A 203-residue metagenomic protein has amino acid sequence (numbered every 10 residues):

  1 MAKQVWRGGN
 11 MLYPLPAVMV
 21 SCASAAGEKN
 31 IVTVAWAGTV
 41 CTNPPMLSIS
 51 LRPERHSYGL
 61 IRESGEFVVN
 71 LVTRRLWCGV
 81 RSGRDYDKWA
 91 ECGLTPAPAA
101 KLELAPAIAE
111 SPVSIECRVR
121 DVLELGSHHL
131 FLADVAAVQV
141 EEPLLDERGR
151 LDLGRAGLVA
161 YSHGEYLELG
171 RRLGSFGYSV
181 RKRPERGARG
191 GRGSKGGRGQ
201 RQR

Functional and structural regions predicted by a protein language model:
M1-T33, G38-R203: Active-site-proximal mixed secondary-structure blocks
